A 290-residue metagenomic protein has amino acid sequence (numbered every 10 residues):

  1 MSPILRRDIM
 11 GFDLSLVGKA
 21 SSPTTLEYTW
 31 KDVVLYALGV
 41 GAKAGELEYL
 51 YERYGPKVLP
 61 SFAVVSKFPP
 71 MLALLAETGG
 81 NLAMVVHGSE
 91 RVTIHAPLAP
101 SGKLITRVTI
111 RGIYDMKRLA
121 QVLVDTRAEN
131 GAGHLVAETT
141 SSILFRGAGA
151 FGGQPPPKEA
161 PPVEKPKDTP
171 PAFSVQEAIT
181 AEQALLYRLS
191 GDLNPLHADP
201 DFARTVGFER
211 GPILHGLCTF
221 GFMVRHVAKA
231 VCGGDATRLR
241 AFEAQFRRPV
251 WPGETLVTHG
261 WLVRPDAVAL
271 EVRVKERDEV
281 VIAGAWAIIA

Functional and structural regions predicted by a protein language model:
M1-I9: Short, Lys/Arg-enriched N-terminal segments with co-localized hydrophobic residues within the first ~10-30 amino acids
I9-K103, V231: Hydrophobic, proline/glycine-rich low-complexity stretches
I9-L16, H87-V175, V250-G253, V257-A290: HotDog/MaoC-like acyl-thioester-processing domains
G11-E52, P162-T219, H226-K229: A contiguous, surface-exposed recognition patch within enzymatic or periplasmic domains that forms
S21, Y28-T29, N81, V85-H87 (+5 more regions): A generic structural signal for short, non-catalytic loop/turn and secondary-structure boundary residues
G39-G41, S101, G149, G191 (+4 more regions): Glycine-centered flexibility sites
Y51, R118-A120, G234-R238: Short, surface-exposed helix-loop/turn micro-motifs enriched in polar/charged residues
P200-V280, A290: Catalytic-pocket segment enriched in acidic/His residues
